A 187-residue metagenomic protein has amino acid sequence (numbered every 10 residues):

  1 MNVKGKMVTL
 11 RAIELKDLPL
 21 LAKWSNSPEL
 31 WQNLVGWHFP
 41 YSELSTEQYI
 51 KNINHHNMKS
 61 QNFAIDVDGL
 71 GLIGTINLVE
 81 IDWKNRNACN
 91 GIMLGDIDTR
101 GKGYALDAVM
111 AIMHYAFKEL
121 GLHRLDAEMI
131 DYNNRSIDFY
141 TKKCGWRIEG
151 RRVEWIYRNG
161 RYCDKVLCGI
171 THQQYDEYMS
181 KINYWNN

Functional and structural regions predicted by a protein language model:
M1-E47, Q174-N187: A short, well-structured alpha-helix characteristic of acyl/acetyltransferase catalytic modules
Y41-D98, T171-Q173: Acetyl-CoA-dependent GNAT
D96-D98, K102, D131-Y132: Active-site acidic-Proline motif in GNAT/NAT acetyltransferases
G101-Y115, D138-K142: Conserved acetyl-CoA-binding loop-helix of GNAT-fold acetyltransferases
V109, N133-S136, I156-R158: Short glycine/proline-centered loop/turn elements that form peptide/ligand docking sites
K118-E128: Conserved GNAT acetyl-CoA-binding A-motif
D126-M129, W146-C163: Conserved catalytic-core motifs of GNAT/GCN5-like acyltransferases
E154-N187: C-terminal "cap" of GNAT-fold acetyltransferases
